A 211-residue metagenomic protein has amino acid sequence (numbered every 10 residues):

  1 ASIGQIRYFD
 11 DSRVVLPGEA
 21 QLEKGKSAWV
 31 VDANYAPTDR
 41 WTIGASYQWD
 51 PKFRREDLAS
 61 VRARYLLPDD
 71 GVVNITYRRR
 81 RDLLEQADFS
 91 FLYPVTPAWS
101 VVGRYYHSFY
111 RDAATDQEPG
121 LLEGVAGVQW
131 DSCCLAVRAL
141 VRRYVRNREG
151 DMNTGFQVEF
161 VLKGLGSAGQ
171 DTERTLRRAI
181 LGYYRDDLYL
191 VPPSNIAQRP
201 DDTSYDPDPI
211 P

Functional and structural regions predicted by a protein language model:
A1-P211: Long, low-hydrophobicity, solvent-exposed regions enriched in small/turn-prone and acidic residues
